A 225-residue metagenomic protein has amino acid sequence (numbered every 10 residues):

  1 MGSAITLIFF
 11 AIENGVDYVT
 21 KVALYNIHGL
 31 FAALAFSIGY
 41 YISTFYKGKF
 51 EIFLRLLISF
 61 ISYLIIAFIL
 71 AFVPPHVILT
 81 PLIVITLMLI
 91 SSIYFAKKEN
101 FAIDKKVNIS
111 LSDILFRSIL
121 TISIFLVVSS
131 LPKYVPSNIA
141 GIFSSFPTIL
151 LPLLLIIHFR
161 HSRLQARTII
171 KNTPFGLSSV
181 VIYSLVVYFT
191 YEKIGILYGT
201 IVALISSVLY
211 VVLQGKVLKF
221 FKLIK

Functional and structural regions predicted by a protein language model:
M1, F10-A11, L126-F146, I156-F159 (+1 more regions): A structural feature that tracks compact, well-ordered secondary-structure segments with a strong bias toward
M1, G48-I61, I78-I85, K106-L120 (+1 more regions): Cytoplasmic-side transmembrane-helix entry/capping segments in multi-pass membrane proteins
F9-I12, A67-P75, I122-K133, V180-I196: Hydrophobic alpha-helical transmembrane segments in multi-pass integral membrane proteins
E13-H28, I38-L82: Membrane-interface helix-loop-helix junctions at boundaries between adjacent transmembrane segments
D17-A35, I78-M88, P136-L150, T200: Structural signature of hydrophobic alpha-helical transmembrane segments
F36-G48, F95-K105, L154-L164, L213-K219: C-terminal ends of transmembrane helices
I38, L64-I65, L82-F95, I205-V212: Hydrophobic core of alpha-helical transmembrane segments in multi-pass integral membrane proteins
K98-E99, I103-I139: Selected transmembrane alpha-helices and immediately adjacent juxtamembrane segments of polytopic inner-membrane
